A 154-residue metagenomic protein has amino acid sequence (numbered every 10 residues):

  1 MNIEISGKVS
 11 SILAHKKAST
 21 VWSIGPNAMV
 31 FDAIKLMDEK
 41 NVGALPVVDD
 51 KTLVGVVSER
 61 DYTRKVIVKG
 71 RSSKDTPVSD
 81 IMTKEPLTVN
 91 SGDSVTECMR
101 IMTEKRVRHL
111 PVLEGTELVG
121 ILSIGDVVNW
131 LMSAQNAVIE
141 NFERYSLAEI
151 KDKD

Functional and structural regions predicted by a protein language model:
M1-D154: Tandem CBS (Cystathionine beta-synthase) repeat/Bateman regulatory domains
